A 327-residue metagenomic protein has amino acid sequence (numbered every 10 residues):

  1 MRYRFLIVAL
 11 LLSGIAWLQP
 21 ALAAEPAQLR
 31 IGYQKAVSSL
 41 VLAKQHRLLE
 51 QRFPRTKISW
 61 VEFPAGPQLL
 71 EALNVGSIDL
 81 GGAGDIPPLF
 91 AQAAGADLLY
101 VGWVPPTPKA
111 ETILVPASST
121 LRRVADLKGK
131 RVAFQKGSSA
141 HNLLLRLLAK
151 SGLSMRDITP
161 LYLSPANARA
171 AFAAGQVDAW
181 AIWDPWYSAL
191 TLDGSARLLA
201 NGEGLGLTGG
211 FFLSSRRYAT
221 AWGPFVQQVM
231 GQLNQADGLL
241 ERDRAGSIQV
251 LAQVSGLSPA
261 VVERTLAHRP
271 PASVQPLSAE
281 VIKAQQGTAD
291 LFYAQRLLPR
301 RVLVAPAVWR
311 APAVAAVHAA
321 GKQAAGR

Functional and structural regions predicted by a protein language model:
M1-R4: Positively charged n-region of N-terminal signal peptides that target proteins for export
I7-W17: Bacterial N-terminal signal peptides
W17-A23: Sec/Tat signal peptide C-region and signal peptidase I cleavage site
A24-S154, T159-Y162, D178-I182, L199 (+1 more regions): Short, glycine-/small- and polar/acidic-enriched structural segments that line small-molecule recognition paths
F53, S77, G82, Q92 (+9 more regions): Sec/Tat-exported extracytoplasmic proteins
I86, P160-L161, A166-V254: Pocket-lining segment of extracytoplasmic ligand-binding domains
A221-P299: Secondary-structure end/capping motifs
F292-R327: Conserved C-terminal helix/tail region of periplasmic/extracytoplasmic solute-binding proteins
